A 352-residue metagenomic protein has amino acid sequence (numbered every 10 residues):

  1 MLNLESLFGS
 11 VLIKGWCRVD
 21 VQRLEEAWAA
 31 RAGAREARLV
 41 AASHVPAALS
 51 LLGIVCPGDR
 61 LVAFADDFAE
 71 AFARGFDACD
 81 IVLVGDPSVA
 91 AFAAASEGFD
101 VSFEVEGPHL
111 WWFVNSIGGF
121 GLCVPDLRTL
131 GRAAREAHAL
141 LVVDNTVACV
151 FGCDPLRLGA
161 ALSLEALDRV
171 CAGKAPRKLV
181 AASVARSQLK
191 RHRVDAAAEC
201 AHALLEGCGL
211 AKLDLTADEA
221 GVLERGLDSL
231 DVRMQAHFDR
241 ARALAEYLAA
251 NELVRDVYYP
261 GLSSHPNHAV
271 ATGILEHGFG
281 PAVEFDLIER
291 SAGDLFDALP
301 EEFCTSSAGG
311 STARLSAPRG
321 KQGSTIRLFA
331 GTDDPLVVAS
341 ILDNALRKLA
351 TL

Functional and structural regions predicted by a protein language model:
L4-L7, L12-R18, R23, A27-A250: Conserved PLP-enzyme active-site core in the AAT-like
A42, F329-T332: Conserved residues at beta->alpha junctions
D195-E199, P300, A345: Short intrinsically disordered coil segments
L253-A330, V337-N344: Conserved C-terminal alpha-helix-loop-beta "cap" of PLP-dependent enzymes that closes/shapes the active-site mouth
N344-L352: Generic C-terminal helix-cap and adjacent flexible tail
